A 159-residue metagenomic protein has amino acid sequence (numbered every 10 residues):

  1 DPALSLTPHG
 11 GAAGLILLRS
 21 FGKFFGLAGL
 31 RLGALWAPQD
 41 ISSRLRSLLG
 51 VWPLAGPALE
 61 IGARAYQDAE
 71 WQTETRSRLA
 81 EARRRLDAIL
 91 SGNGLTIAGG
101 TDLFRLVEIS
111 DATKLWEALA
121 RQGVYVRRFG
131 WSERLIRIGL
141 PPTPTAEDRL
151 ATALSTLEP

Functional and structural regions predicted by a protein language model:
D1-P8: Conserved PLP phosphate-binding loop immediately N-terminal to the Schiff-base lysine helix in PLP-dependent enzymes
G14-L90, L95-T96: PLP-dependent aminotransferase class I/II
L30-R31, T101-L103, R134-I136: Short amphipathic alpha-helical segments
P38-Q39, Q67, S110, P141-T143: Residue-level recognition of strand-loop junctions within catalytic nucleotide-signaling folds
L45, L115-A118, R149-L150: Hydrophobic side chains in well-ordered alpha-helices
L79-A80, R84-Q122, L140: Conserved PLP-binding catalytic core of the aspartate aminotransferase-like
R121-Q122, W131-P159: PLP-dependent enzyme catalytic core of the Aspartate aminotransferase-like
